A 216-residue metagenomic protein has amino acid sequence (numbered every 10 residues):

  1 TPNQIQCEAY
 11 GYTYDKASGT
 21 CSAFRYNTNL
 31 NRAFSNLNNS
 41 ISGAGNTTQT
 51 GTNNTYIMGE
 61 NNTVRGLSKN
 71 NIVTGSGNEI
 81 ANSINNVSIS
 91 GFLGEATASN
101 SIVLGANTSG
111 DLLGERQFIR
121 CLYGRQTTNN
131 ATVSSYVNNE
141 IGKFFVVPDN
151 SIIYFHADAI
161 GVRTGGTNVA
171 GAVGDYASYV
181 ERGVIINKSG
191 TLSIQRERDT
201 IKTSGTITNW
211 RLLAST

Functional and structural regions predicted by a protein language model:
T1-E140: Glycine- and small/polar-enriched repetitive beta-structure motifs of secreted/surface proteins
N3, K188-T191: Alpha-helix capping and helix-coil boundary motifs
Y14, G183, W210-L212: A structural signal for short hydrophobic beta-strand segments in well-ordered beta-sheet cores
L112-I152, A159-Y176, G190-I194, R198-T216: Surface-exposed ligand/attachment interfaces on beta-rich extracellular proteins
H156-G161, E181-G183: A short beta-strand signature
D175-N187: Short beta-strand elements
